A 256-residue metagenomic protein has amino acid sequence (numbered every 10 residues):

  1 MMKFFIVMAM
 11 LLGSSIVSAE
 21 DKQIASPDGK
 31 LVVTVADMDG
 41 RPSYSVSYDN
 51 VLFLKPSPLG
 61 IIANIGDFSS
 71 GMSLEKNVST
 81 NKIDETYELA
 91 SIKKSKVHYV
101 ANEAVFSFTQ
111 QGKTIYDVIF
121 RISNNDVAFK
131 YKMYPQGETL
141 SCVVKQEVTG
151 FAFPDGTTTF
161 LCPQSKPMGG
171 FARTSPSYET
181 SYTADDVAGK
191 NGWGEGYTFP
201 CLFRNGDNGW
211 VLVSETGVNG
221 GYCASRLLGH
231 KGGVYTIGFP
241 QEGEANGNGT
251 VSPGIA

Functional and structural regions predicted by a protein language model:
F4-G13: Sec-dependent N-terminal signal peptides
L12-I16, V78: Generic low-complexity, intrinsically disordered sequence content enriched in small uncharged/hydrophobic residues
V17-D21: Boundary at the C-terminal end of the N-terminal hydrophobic targeting segment
Q23-A256: N-terminal accessory beta-strand-rich subdomains and adjacent acidic, glycine-rich linkers that precede catalytic cores
